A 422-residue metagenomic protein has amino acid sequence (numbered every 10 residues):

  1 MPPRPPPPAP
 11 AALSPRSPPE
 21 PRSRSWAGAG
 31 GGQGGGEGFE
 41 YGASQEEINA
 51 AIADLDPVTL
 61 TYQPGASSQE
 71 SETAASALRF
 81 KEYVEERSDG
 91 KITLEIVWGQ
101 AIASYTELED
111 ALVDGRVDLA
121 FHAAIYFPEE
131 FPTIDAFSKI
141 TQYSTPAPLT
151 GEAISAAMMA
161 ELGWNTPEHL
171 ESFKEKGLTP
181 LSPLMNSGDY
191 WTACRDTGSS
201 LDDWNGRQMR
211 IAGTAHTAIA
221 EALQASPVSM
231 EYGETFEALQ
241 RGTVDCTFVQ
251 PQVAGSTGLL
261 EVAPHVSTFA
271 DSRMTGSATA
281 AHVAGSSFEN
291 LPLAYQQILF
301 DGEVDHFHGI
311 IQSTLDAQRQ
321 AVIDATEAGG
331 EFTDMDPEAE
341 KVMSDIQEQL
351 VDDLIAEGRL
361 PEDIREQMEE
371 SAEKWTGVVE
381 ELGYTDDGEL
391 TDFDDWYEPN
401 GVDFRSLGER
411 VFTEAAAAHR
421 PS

Functional and structural regions predicted by a protein language model:
M1-T59, P399-S422: Short, low-complexity disordered leader/linker segments with a strong preference for bacterial N-terminal type II
G32-R79, G99-A103, V253: Extracytoplasmic "Venus flytrap"
G36-I48, I125-Q208, A212-A225, T326-R420: Contiguous mixed-secondary-structure segments that line small-molecule binding/active-site clefts of soluble domains
E47-N49, E70-I92, T214-A218: Short, polar/charged alpha-helical segment
A74, V97-I140, W191-D196, T247 (+1 more regions): Pocket-flanking alpha-helical
L78, E82, E86, T106 (+8 more regions): Solvent-exposed, polar/charged alpha-helical surfaces in well-ordered, non-transmembrane soluble domains, broadly
V97-D110, G213-A215, V228-R241, P337-E338: Short helix-initiation/N-cap motifs at beta->coil->alpha
V228-T333: Pocket-lining segment of extracytoplasmic ligand-binding domains
